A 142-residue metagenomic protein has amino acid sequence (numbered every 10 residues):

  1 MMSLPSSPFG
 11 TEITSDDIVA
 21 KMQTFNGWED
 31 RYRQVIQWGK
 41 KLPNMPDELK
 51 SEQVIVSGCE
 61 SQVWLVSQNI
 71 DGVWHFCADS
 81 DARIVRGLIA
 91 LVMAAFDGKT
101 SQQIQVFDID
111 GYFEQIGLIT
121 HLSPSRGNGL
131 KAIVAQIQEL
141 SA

Functional and structural regions predicted by a protein language model:
M2-S6: Intrinsically disordered, low-complexity regions enriched in acidic/Ser/Thr/Pro/Gln residues
P8-Q62, N69-I70, F113-A142: N-terminal intrinsically disordered, cationic/polar leader segments that include organellar targeting peptides
R31, L91, Q102: Short, electropositive, low-hydrophobicity segments enriched in small/polar residues
Q68-A82, M93-D97: Conserved interaction-surface patches within small, structured recognition/assembly domains
D79, A90-M93, V106-I109: "Short basic amphipathic alpha-helical interaction patches in structured regions
V85-L88: Short Cys/His-based metal-binding microdomains
F96-K99, L130: Ampiphathic alpha-helical segments that act as solvent-exposed interaction surfaces
K99-E114: Glycine-rich phosphate/pyrophosphate-binding loops and their adjacent beta-strand/loop elements at enzyme active sites
